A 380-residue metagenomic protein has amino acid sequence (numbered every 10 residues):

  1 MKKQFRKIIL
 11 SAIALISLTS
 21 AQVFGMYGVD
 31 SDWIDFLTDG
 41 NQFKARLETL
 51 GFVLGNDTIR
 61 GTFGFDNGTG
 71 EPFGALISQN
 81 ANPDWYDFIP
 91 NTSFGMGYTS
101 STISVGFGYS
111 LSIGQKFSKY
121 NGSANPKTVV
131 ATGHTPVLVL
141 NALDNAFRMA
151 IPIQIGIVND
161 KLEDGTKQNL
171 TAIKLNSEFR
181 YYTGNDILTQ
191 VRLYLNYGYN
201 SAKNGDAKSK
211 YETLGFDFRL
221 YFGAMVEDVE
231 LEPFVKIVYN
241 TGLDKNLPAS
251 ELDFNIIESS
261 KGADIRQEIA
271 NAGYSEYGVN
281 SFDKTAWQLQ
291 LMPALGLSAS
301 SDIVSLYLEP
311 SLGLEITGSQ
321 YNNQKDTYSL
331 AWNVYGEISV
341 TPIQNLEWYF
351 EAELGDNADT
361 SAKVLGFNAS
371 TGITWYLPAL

Functional and structural regions predicted by a protein language model:
M1-D30, R60, S104, A379-L380: Cleavable N-terminal export/targeting peptides
Q22-M96: Outer-membrane beta-barrel initiation region
S31, F63-N67, F107-L111, I151-I157 (+5 more regions): Transmembrane beta-barrel strands of outer-membrane/channel proteins
F43-L50, Y86-T92, K127-P136, K167-L175 (+4 more regions): Residues that define the transmembrane beta-barrel architecture of outer-membrane proteins
L50-L54, F94-Y98, P136-A142, L175-Y181 (+7 more regions): Residues on the lipid-exposed face of transmembrane beta-strands in outer-membrane beta-barrel proteins
T58-F63, S101-F107, D144-I151, Y182-L193 (+4 more regions): Repeated loop/turn-to-beta-strand initiation elements of outer-membrane beta-barrel proteins
Y182-N323: Detector for outer-membrane/organellar transmembrane beta-barrel domains, recognizing the amphipathic beta-strand
V364-L380: Outer-membrane beta-barrel "beta-signal"
